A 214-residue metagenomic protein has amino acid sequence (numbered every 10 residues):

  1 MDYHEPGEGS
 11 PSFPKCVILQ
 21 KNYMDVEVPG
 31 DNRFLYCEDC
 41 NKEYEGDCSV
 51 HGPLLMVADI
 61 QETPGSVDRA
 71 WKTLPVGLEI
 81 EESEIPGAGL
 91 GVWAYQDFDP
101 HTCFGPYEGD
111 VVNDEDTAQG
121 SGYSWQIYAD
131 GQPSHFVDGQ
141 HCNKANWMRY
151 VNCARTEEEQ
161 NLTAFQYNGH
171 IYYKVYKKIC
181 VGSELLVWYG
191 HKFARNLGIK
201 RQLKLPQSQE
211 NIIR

Functional and structural regions predicted by a protein language model:
M1-A88, N196-L197, Q202-R214: Accessory low-complexity/Zn-finger-associated flanking regions of SET/PR-domain chromatin methyltransferases
C16, I127-D130, E159-Q166: Surface-exposed beta-strand-to-loop junctions that form interaction patches on eukaryotic regulatory domains
L19-Y23, I85-G91, P133-F136, Q166-V175: Short interface patches used for recognition in eukaryotic signaling and trafficking proteins
L35-E38, L78, Q96, T102-G105 (+6 more regions): Amphipathic alpha-helical interface elements that mediate macromolecular binding in regulatory proteins
C48, T102-Y107, E115, N161 (+2 more regions): Short helix/loop capping segments that flank catalytic or ligand/cofactor-binding pockets
G52-D59, D110-D116, G120-Y123, Q166-G169 (+3 more regions): Short amphipathic alpha-helical segments embedded in low-complexity Lys/Glu-rich regions
I60-T156: Catalytic cores of histone-lysine modification enzymes
R155-R214: C-terminal SET catalytic tail plus cysteine-rich post-SET Zn-binding segment of SAM-dependent SET-domain
